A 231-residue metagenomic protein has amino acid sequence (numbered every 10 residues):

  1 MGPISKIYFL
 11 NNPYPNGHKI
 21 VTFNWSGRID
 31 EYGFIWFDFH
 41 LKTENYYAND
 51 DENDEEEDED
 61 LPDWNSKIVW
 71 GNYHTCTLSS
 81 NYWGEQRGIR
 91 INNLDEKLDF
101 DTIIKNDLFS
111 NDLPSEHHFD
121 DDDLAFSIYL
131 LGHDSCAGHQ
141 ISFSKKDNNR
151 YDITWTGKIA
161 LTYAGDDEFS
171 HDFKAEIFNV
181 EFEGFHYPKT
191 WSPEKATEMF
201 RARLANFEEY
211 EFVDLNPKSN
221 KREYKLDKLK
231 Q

Functional and structural regions predicted by a protein language model:
M1-E56: Polar/acidic, low-complexity leader/linker segments enriched in S/T/G and N/D
G17-R28, A137-K145, K158: Short amphipathic beta-strand and strand-loop transition segments with alternating hydrophobic
I35-S142: Surface-exposed helix/loop patches within compact recognition domains
K42-E44, T154-A160: Generic short beta-strand segments
Y129-L130, A160-D166: Flexible, membrane-facing loop/turn or short amphipathic-helix motifs that contact lipid bilayers or gate lipid-binding
S142-D152, N179-E181: A short, structured loop/turn motif at beta-sheet edges
A164-Y187: Short secondary-structure subsegments characteristic of cysteine-rich extracellular domains
Y187-Q231: Intrinsically disordered, low-complexity terminal/linker regions enriched in Pro/Ser/Gly and acidic residues
